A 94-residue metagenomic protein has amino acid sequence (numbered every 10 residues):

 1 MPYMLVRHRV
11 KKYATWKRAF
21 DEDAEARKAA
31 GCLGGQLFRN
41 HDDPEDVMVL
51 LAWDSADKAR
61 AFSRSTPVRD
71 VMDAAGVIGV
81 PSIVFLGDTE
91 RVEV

Functional and structural regions predicted by a protein language model:
P2-R9, Q36-S65: Short, well-ordered beta-strand segments in beta-rich or mixed alpha/beta enzyme and ligand-binding folds
K12-A14, S55-D57, T89: Residues that cap or initiate secondary-structure elements
K12-G34, P67-V71: Short amphipathic alpha-helical segments
W16, A24-E25, V49-L51, F85: Residue-level detection of beta-strand scaffold positions
A30-D46, D70-V94: Glycine-rich beta-strand-turn "strand-cap" elements at beta-sheet edges
